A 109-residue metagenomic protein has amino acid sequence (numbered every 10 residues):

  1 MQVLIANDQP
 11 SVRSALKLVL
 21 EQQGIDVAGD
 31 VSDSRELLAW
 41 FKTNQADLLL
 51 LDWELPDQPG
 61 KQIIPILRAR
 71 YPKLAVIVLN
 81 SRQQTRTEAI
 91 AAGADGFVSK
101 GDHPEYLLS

Functional and structural regions predicted by a protein language model:
N7, N80: Conserved acidic carboxylate
P10-G29: Two-component/phosphorelay signaling modules centered on CheY-like receiver
D30-L48: Acidic, metal-coordinating helix/loop segments flanking the phosphotransfer/catalytic sites of two-component signaling
D33, P59-Q62: Acidic catalytic/metal-coordinating carboxylates
D52-W53: Active-site residues of response regulator receiver
P56: The feature encodes the CheY-like receiver
K61-P72: Short amphipathic alpha-helix used as the core "switch/output" element in two-component signaling
Q62, S81-V98, D102-Y106: Alpha4 helix (beta4-alpha4-beta5 surface) of REC/receiver domains from two-component response regulators
